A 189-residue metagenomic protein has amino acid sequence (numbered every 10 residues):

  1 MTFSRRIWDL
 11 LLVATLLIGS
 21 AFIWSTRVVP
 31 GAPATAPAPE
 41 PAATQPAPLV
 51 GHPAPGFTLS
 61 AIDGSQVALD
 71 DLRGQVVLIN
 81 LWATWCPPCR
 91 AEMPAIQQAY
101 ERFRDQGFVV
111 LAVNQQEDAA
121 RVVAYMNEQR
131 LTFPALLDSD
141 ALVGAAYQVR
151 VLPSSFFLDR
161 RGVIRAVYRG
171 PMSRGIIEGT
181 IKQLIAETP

Functional and structural regions predicted by a protein language model:
M1-P53, T180, P189: N-terminal targeting signals for export/organelle localization
P48-G51, G56-V77, F103: A short beta-strand-turn-helix
F57, V67, L72, L81-W85 (+3 more regions): Conserved hydrophobic/aromatic "anchor" residues that stabilize well-ordered secondary structure elements
R73, L81-Q98: Conserved redox-active cysteine motifs that mediate thiol-disulfide chemistry, especially di-cysteine Cys-X(1-2)-Cys
Q75-V77, L81-W85, V151, R161: Short pre-active-site segment immediately N-terminal to redox-active cysteine/selenocysteine motifs in thiol-based
R90-Q129, S139-A146: Structural microenvironment flanking redox-active thiols in thiol-disulfide oxidoreductases
A124-T132, L137-T188: Thiol/disulfide oxidoreductase modules built on the thioredoxin-like
